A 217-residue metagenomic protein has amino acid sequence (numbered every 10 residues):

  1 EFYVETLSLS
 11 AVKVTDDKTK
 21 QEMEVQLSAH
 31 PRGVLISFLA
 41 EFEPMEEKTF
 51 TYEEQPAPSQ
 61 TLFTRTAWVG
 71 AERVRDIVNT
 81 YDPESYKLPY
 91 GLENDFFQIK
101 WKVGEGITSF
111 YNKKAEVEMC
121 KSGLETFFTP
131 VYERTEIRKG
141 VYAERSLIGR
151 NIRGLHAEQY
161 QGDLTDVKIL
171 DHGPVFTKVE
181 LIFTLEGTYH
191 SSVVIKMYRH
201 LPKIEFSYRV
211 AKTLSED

Functional and structural regions predicted by a protein language model:
E1-V210: Catalytic and substrate-binding regions of extracellular carbohydrate-active enzymes, especially polysaccharide lyases
K212-E216: Short, acidic/polar linear motifs in exposed loop/turn regions
